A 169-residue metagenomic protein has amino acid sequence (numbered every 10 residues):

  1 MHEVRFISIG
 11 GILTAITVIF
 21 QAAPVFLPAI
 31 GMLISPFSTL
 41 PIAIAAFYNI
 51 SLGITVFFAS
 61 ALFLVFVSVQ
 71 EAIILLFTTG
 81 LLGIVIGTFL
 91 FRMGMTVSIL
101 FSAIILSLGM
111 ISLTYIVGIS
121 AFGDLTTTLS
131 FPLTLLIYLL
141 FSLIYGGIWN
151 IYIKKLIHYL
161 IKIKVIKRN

Functional and structural regions predicted by a protein language model:
M1-Y48, L52-T55: Hydrophobic transmembrane alpha-helices
I7-I12, M32, I54-F58, I73-F77 (+3 more regions): Hydrophobic alpha-helical transmembrane segments
G10, F77-Y115: Short helix-perturbing small/polar motifs within transmembrane alpha-helices
T17-A22, A61-V67, L106-T114: Aromatic-anchored segments of alpha-helical transmembrane domains
Q21, V25, A46, L64 (+5 more regions): Membrane-water interface at transmembrane helix exits
A22-I30, A61-L90: Interfacial aromatic-anchored transmembrane helix boundaries in multi-pass membrane proteins
A43-G53, V67-A72, G87-T96, S112-G118: Juxtamembrane membrane-interface segments at transmembrane alpha-helix termini
S98-N169: Membrane-embedded alpha-helical hairpins and interfacial helices in multi-pass inner-membrane proteins
